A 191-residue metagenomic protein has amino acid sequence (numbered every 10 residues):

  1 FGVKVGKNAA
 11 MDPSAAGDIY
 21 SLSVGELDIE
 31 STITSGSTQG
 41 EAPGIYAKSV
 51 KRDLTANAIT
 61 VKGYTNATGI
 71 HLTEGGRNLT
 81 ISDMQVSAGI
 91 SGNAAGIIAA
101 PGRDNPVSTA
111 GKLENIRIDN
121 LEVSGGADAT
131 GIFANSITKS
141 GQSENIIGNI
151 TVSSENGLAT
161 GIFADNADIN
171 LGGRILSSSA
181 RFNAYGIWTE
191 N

Functional and structural regions predicted by a protein language model:
F1-A67, H71-N191: Surface-exposed loop/turn motifs in large extracellular/passenger domains
